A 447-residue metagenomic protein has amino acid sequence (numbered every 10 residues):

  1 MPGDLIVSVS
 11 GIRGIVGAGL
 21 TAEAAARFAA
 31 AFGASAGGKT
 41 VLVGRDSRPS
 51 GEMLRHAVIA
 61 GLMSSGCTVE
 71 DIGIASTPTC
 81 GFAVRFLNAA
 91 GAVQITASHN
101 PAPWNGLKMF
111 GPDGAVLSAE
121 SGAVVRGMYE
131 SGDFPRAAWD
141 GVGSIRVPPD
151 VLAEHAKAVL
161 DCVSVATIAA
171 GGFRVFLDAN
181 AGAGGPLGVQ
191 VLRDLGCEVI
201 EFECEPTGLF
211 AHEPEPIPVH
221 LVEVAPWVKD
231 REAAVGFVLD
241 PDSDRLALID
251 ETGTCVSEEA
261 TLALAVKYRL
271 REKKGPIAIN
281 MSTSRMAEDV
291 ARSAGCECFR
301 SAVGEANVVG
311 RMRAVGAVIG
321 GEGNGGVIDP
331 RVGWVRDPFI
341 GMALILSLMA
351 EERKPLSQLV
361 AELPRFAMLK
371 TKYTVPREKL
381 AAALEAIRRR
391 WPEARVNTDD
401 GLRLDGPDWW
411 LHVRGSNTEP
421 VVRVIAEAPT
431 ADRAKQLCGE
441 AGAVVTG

Functional and structural regions predicted by a protein language model:
M1-A60, S64-G66, D71, A90 (+1 more regions): An N-terminal, well-structured beta->alpha segment
M1-P2, I15, N105-R231: Gly/Ser/Thr-enriched, mixed-charge loops and adjacent short helices that form phosphate/oxyanion-binding elements
R27-A30, A34, V41-W104, L160 (+1 more regions): N-terminal small/polar loop signature for handling phosphorylated ligands or for N-terminal nucleophile
S47-E52, N100, N180-G185, S243-D244 (+2 more regions): Gly/Ser/Thr-rich loops at beta-strand to alpha-helix junctions that form or flank small-molecule/cofactor-binding
V69-P78, C255-E258, I279-N280, S301-A302: Active-site nucleophile and cofactor-binding loops and adjacent substrate-binding regions of central metabolic enzymes
A102-S118, G127, E223-A294, C298: Replace "Mg2+/Mn2+-dependent" with "divalent metal-dependent
V235, K273-G447: Phosphate-binding and adjacent anionic-ligand microenvironments
